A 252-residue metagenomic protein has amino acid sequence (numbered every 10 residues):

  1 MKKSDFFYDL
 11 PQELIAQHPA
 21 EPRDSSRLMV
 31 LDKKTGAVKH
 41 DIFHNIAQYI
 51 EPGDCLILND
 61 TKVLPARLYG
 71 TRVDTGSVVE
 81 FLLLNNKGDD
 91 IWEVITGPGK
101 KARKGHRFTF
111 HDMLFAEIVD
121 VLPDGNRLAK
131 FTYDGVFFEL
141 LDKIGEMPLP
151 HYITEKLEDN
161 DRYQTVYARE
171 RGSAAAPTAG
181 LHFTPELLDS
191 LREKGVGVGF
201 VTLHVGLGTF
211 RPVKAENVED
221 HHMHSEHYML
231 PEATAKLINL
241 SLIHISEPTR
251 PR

Functional and structural regions predicted by a protein language model:
M1-L242, S246: Surface-exposed, charge/polar-rich loops and edge strands
E247-R252: Short "domain-exit" segments at the C-terminal end of structured domains
